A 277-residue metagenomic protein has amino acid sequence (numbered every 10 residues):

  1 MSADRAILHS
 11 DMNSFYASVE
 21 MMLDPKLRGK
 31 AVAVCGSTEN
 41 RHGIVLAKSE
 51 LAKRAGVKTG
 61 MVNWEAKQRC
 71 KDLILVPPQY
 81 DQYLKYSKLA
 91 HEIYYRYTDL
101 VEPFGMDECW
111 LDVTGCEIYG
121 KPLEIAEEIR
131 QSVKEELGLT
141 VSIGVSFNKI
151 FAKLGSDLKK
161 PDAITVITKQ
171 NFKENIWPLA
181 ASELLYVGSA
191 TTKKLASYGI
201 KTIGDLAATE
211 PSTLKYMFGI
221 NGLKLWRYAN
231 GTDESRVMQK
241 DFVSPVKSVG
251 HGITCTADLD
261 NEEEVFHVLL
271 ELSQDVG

Functional and structural regions predicted by a protein language model:
M1-M106, W110, A229: Residues that scaffold, gate, or flank divalent-cation-dependent active/transport sites
H9, E183, T191-G277: DNA-contacting surface of Y-family translesion DNA polymerases
A17, G56, N148-K160, A229 (+1 more regions): Stable alpha-helical structural segments in soluble proteins, enriched in small hydrophobic residues
V19-M21, I44-A47, L123, F151-K159 (+3 more regions): Short acidic, glycine/serine/threonine-rich loops at helix termini
L89, I93-Y97, E128-L137, K194 (+3 more regions): Generic non-transmembrane alpha-helical segments
L111-R130, G199: Catalytic palm subdomain of template-directed nucleic-acid polymerases, centered on the conserved carboxylate motif
K121-S182: Long, highly charged, low-complexity intrinsically disordered interaction regions that mediate electrostatic DNA/RNA
